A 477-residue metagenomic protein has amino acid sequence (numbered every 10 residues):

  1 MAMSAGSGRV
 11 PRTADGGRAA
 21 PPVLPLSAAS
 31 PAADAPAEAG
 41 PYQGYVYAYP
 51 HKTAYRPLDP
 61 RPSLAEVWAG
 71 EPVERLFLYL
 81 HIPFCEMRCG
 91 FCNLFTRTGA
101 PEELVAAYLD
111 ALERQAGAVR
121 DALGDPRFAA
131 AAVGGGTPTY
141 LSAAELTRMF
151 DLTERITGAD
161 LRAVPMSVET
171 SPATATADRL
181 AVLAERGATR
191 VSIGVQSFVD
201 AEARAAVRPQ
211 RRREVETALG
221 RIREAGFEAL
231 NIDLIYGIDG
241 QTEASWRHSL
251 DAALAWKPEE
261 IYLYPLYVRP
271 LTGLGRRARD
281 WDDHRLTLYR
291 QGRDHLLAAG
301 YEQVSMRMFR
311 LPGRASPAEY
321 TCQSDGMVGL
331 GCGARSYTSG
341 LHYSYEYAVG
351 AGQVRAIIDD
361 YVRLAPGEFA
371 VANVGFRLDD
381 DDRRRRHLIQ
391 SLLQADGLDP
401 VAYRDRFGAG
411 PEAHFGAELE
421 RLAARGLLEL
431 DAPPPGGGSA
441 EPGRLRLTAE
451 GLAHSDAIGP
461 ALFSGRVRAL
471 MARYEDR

Functional and structural regions predicted by a protein language model:
M1-L76: Flexible, acidic/Gly-rich N-terminal and inter-domain linker regions that tether and position cofactor-handling modules
S4-D15, W68-G70, G99-A122, P126-A409 (+1 more regions): C-terminal scaffold of the Radical SAM
H81-T96: Local cysteine-cluster metal-coordination motifs and their immediate loop/turn environment, predominantly Fe-S cluster
D233, D382-I389, G416, L452 (+2 more regions): Non-catalytic, well-ordered alpha-helical scaffold segments
A409-A424: Short amphipathic alpha-helical interaction segments
A423-G438: A short, conserved structural fragment
G438-T448: Minor-groove-contacting beta-hairpin "wing" of winged helix-turn-helix DNA-binding domains
E450-R477: Short, amphipathic alpha-helical interaction segments positioned at domain boundaries
